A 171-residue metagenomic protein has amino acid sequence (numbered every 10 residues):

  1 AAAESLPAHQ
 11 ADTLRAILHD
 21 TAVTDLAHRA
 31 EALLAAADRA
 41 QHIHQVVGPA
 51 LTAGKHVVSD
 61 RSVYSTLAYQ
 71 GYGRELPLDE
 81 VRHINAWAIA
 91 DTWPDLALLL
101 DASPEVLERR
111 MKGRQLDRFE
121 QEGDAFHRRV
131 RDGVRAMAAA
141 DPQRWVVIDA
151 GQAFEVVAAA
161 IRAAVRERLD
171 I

Functional and structural regions predicted by a protein language model:
A1, V58, L96-L98, V146-I148: Hydrophobic/aromatic beta-strand patches that form the interior of the parallel beta-sheet core in alpha/beta enzyme
A1-I89, A160: ATP-dependent small-molecule kinase phosphotransfer cores that center on conserved nucleotide phosphate-binding segments
A2-E4, A37, A102, Q121 (+1 more regions): Active-site donor-binding loop signature of nucleotide-sugar glycosyltransferases
H9-T13, A102, V106, R129: Generic alpha-helical secondary structure signal
S59-R61, A90-M111: Conserved phosphate-donor/acceptor-positioning beta-strand/loop module used by diverse small-molecule
I89-D91, A139-A140: Arginine/glycine-rich "motif VI" loop of SF2 helicases in the C-terminal RecA-like domain
E105-I171: NTP-dependent small-molecule kinase module
